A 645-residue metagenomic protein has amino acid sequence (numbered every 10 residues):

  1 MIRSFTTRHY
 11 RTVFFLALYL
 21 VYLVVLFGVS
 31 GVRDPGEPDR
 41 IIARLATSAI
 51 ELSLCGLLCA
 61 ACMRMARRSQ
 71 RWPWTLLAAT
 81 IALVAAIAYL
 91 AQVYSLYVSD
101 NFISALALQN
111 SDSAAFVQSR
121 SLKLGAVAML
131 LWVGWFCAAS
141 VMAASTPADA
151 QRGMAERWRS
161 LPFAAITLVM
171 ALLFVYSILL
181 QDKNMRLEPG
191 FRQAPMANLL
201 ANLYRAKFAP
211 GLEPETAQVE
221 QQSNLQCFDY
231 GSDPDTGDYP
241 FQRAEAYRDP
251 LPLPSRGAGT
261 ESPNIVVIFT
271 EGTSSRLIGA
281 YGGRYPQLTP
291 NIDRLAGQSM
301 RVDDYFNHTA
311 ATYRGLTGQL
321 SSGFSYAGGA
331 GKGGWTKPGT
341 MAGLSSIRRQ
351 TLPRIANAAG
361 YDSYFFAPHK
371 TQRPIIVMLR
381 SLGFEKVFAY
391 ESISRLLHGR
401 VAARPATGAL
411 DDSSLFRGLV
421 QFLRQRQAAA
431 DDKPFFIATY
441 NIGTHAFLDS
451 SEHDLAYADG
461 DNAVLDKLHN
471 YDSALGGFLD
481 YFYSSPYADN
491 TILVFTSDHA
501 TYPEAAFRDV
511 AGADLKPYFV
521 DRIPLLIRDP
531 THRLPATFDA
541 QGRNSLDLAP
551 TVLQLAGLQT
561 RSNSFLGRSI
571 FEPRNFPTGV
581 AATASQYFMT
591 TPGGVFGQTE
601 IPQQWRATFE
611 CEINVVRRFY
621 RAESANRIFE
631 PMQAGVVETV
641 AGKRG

Functional and structural regions predicted by a protein language model:
I2-G211: Transmembrane and membrane-interface helices of multi-pass, inner-membrane envelope-modifying transferases
T12-F15, L20, A82, I87-L90 (+7 more regions): Short linear sequence motifs
G28, S113, L200-L203, N224 (+3 more regions): Generic structural signal of hydrophobic/aromatic residues within well-ordered alpha-helices of folded domains
P35-G36, M63-W74, S119-R120, A155 (+6 more regions): Short, structured coil/loop segments at alpha-helix boundaries
R44, R67, A91-N101, R120-G125 (+12 more regions): Glycine-centered secondary-structure boundary/capping sites
F174-T260: Membrane-interface segments at or immediately adjacent to transmembrane helices that form the boundary between
D238-G645: Solvent-exposed soluble domains appended to multi-pass membrane proteins
